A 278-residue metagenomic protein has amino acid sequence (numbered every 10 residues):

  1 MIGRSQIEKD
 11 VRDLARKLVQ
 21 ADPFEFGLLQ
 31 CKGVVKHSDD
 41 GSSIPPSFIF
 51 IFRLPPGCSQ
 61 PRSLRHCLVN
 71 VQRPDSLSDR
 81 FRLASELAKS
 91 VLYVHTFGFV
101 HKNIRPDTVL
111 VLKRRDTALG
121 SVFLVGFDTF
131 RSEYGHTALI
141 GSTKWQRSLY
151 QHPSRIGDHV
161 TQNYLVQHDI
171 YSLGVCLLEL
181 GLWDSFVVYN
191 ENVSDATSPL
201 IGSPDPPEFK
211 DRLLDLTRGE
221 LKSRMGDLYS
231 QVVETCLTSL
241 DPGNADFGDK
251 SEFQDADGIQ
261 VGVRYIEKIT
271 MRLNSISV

Functional and structural regions predicted by a protein language model:
G3-L29: The N-lobe alphaC helix and its flanking beta3-alphaC-beta4 segment of protein kinase-like domains, centered on
D22-G27, S38, S43-P45, K113 (+4 more regions): Helical subdomain adjoining the active site within ATP-dependent kinase catalytic cores
L29-R80, Y134-H136, I140, W145: Conserved structural core of kinase catalytic domains
K89-F99: Protein kinase catalytic-loop region centered on the HRD/HxD motif
G98, N163-V166: Residues at the N-terminus of a long alpha-helix
R105-R155: Activation segment/activation loop of eukaryotic-type protein kinase catalytic domains
D169: Conserved catalytic-loop aspartate of Hanks-type protein kinases
